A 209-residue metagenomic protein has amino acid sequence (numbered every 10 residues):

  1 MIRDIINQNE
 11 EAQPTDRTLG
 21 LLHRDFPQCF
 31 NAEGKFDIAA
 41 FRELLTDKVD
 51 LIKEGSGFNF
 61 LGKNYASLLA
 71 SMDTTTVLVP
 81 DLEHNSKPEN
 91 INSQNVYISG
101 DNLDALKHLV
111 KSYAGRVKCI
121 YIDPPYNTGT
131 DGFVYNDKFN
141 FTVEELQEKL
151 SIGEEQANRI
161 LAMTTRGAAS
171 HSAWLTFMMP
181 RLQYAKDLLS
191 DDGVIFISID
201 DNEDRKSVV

Functional and structural regions predicted by a protein language model:
M1-Y121, Y126-P180: DnaQ-like (DEDDh/DEDDy) 3′-5′ exonuclease domain used for proofreading and 3′-end trimming on nucleic acids
Y97, V194-S198: Short catalytic-loop micro-motif centered on adjacent basic/acidic residues
R116, L189-I195: Short glycine-dipeptide loop
P124-Y126, D200-E203: Short, solvent-exposed turn/loop segments enriched in Gly/Ser/Thr/Pro and often Arg
M178-M179, D201-R205: Contiguous mid-protein beta-loop-alpha structural module that forms a pocket-lining wall or clamp of enzyme active
M179-D191: A short glycine-rich, Lys/Arg-flanked "PGG" loop and its adjoining helix->strand segment in the class I
V208-V209: Conserved small/polar residues in nucleotide/adenosyl-binding loops
